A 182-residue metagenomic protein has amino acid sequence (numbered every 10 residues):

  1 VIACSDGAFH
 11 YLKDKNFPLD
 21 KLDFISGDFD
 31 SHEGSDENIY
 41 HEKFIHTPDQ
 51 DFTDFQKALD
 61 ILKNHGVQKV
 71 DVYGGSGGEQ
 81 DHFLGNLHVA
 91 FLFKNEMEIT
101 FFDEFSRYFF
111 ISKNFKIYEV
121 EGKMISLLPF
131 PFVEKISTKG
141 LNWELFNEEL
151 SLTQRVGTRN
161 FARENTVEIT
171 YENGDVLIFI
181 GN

Functional and structural regions predicted by a protein language model:
V1-A3, G7-K94: Acidic/Gly/His-enriched mid-domain segments of enzyme catalytic cores or analogous surface patches that mediate
D30, D49, E104-S106, F132: Residues that form or immediately flank small-molecule/cofactor binding pockets and catalytic motifs
G34-S35, Q80, F110, K135-S137: Short active-site-adjacent structural elements
Q50-T53, S106-F109, S151: A short acidic, often aromatic-flanked loop/helix-cap motif at beta-alpha or helix-coil junctions that lines enzyme
V70, E98-I99, V176: Hydrophobic anchor at the start of a short beta-strand that flanks the dinucleotide cofactor-binding loop
Y73-G75, F102, L128: Short beta-strand segments
N86-V120, I125: Class I SAM-dependent methyltransferase SAM-binding "motif I" and its flanking Rossmann-like core
I111-N182: Long, charged alpha-helical interface segments
